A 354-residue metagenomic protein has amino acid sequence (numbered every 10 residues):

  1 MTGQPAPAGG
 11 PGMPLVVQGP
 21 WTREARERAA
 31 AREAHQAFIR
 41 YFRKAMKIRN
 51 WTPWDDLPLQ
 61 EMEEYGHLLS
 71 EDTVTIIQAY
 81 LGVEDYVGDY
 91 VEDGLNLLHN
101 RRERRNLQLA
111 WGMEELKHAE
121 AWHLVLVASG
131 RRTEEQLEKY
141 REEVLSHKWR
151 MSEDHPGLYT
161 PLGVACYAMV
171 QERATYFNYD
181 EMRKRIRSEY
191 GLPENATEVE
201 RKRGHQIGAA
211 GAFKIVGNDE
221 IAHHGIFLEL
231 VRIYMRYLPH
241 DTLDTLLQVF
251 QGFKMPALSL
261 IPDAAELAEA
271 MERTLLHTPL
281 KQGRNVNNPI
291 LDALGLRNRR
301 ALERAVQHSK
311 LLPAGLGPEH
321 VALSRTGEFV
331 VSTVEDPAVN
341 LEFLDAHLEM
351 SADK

Functional and structural regions predicted by a protein language model:
T2-K354: Non-heme di-metal
